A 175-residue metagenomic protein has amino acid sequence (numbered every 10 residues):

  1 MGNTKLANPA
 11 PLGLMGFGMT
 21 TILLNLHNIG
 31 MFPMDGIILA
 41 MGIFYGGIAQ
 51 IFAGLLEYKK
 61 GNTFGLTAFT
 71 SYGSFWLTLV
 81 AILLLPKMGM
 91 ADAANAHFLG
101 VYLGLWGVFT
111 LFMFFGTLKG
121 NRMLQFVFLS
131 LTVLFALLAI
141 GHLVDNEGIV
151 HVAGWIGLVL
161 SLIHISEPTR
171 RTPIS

Functional and structural regions predicted by a protein language model:
M1-A53, E57: N-terminal topogenic module of multi-pass integral membrane proteins
A10-G13, D35, F98-L103, T117-F128: Intrinsic, low-complexity N-terminal interaction/targeting segments
M34-Y45, A93-L105: Structural signature of hydrophobic alpha-helical transmembrane segments
L56-F64, F115-F126: Membrane-helix interface "capping/anchor" motifs
S74-V101: Helix-adjacent hinge/juxtasegments
V101-F112, R122-L143, I149-L162: Alpha-helical membrane segments in multi-pass integral membrane proteins
I163-E167, T172-I174: Single conserved hydrophobic/aromatic residue that forms the stacking wall/gate of nucleotide- or nucleobase-binding
